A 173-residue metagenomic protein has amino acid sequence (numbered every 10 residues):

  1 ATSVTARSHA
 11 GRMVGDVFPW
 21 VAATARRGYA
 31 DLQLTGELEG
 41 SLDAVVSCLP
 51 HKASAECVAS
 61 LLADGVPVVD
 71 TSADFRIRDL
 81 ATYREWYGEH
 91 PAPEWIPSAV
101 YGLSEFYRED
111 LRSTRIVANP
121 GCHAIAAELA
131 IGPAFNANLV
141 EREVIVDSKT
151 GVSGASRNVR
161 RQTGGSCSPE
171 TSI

Functional and structural regions predicted by a protein language model:
A1-S172: N-terminal Rossmann-like NAD(P) cofactor-binding subdomain of oxidoreductases, focused on the glycine-rich
